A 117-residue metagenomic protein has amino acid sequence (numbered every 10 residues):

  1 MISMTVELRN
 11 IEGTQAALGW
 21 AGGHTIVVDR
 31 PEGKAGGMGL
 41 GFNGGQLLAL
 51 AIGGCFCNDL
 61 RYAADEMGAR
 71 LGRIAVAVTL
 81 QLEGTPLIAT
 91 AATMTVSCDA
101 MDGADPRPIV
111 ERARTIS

Functional and structural regions predicted by a protein language model:
M1-L50, N58-S117: Extended beta-strand/beta-hairpin segments
